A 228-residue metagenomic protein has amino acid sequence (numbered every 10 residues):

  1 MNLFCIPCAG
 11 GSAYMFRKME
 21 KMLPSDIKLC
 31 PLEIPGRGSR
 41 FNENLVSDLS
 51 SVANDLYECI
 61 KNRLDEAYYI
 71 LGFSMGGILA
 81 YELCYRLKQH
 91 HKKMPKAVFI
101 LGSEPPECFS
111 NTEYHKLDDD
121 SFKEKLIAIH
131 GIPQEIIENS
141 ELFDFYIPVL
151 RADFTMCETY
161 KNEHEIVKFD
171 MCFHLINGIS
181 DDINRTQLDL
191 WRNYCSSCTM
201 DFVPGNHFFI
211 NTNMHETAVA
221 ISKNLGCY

Functional and structural regions predicted by a protein language model:
M1-Y228: Non-catalytic, mobile gating and regulatory segments of ester bond hydrolases
